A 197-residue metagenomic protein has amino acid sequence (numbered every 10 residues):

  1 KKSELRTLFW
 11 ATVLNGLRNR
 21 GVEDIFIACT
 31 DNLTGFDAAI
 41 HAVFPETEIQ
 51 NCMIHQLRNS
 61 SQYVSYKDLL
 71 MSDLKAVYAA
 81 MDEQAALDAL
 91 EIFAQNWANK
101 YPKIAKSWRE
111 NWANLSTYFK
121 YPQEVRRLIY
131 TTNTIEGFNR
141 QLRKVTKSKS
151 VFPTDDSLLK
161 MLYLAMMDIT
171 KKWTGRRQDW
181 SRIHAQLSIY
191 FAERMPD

Functional and structural regions predicted by a protein language model:
K1-P196: Catalytic center-proximal scaffold of phosphoryl-transfer enzymes
